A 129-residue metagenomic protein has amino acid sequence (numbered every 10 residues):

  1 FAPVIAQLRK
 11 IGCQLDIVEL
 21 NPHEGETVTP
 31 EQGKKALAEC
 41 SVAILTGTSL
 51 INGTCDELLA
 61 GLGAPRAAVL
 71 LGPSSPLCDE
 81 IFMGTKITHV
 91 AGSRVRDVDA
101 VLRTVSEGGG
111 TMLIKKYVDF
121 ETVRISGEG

Functional and structural regions predicted by a protein language model:
F1-I17: Internal active-site segments that recognize and position negatively charged phosphoryl groups and nucleotide moieties
V4-I5, H23-G25, P76-E80: Short, charged/polar "capping" segments at the starts of alpha-helices and the immediately preceding loops
Q7, T54-G61, I81: A short acidic, amphipathic alpha-helical/loop segment
I11-D16, G61-L70: Short beta-strand/loop segments at the ligand-binding rim of alpha/beta enzyme cores
E19-Q32: Adenosine-cofactor binding site in Rossmann-like domains, unifying the SAM/SAH pocket of S-adenosylmethionine-dependent
K35-A36, G61: Structural alpha-helical scaffold elements that stabilize or flank donor/cofactor-binding regions in carbohydrate
C40: An anion/phosphate-binding loop that grips the pyrophosphate of nucleotide cofactors and donors
V69-G129: C-terminal functional extensions of proteins
